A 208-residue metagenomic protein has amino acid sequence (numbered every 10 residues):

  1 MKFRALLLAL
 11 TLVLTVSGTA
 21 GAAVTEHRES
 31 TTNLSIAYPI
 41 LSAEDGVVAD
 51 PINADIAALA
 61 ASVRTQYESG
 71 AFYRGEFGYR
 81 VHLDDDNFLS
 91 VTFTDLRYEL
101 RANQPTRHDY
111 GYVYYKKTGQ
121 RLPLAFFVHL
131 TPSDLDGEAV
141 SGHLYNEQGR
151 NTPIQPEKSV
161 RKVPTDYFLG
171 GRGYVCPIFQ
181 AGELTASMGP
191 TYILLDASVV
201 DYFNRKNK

Functional and structural regions predicted by a protein language model:
M1-L7: Bacterial N-terminal signal peptides that target proteins for export
R4, T15-T19: Hydrophobic membrane-targeting alpha-helices
A9-T15: Bacterial N-terminal signal peptides
A20-K208: Compositionally biased intrinsically disordered regions enriched in Thr/Gly
